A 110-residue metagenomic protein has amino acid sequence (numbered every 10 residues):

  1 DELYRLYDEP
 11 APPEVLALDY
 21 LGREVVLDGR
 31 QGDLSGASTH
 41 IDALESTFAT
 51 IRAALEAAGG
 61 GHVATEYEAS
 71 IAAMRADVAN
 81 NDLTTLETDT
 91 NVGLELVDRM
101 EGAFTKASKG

Functional and structural regions predicted by a protein language model:
D1-E68, T88-G110: Extended amphipathic alpha-helical interaction segments
T65, A69-N80: A cross-kingdom feature marking solvent-exposed beta-strand/loop segments within repeated, beta-rich binding/scaffold
N80-N81, N91: Detector for Asparagine
T84: Histidine-centered catalytic/metal-coordination loop motif
